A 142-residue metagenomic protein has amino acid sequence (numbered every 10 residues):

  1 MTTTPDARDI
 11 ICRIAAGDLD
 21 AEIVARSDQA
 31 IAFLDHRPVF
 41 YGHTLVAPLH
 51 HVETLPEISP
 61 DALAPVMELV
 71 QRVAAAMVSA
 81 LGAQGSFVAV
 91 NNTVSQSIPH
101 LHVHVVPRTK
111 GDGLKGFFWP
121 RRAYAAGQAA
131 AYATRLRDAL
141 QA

Functional and structural regions predicted by a protein language model:
M1-A142: HIT superfamily nucleotide-processing domains
